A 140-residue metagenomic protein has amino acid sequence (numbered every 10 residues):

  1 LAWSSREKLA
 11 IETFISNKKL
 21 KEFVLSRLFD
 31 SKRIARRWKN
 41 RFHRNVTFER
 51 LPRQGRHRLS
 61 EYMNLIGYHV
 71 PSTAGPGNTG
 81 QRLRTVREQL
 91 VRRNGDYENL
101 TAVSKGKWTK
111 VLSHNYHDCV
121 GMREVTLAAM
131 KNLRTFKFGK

Functional and structural regions predicted by a protein language model:
L1-H69, P76-G80: Conserved DEDDh/DEDDy metal-dependent 3′-5′ exonuclease domain
E61-K140: Acidic, Mg2+-coordinating catalytic module of metal-dependent nucleases/exonucleases that use a two-metal-ion mechanism
